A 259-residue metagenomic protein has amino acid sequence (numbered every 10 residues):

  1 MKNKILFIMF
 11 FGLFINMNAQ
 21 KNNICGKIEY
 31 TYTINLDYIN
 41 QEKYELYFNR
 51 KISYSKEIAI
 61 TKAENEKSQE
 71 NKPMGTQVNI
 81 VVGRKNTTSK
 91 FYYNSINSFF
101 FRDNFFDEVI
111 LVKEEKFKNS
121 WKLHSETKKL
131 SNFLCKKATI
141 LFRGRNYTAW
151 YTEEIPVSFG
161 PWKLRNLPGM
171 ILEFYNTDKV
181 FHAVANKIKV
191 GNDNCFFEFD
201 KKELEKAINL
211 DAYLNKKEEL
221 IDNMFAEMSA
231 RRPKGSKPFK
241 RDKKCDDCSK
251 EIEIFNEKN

Functional and structural regions predicted by a protein language model:
M1-C25: Bacterial Sec-dependent N-terminal signal peptides
M17-L130, L134, R143, Y147-T148 (+1 more regions): Extracellular or lumenal secretory-pathway regions
A138-I140, F174: Beta-strand-dense domains in secreted/periplasmic systems and polymorphic toxin scaffolds
R143-R165: Short helix-loop boundary/capping segments
S158-A183: Structured soluble/peripheral alpha/beta segments that form catalytic or ligand/cofactor-binding pockets
